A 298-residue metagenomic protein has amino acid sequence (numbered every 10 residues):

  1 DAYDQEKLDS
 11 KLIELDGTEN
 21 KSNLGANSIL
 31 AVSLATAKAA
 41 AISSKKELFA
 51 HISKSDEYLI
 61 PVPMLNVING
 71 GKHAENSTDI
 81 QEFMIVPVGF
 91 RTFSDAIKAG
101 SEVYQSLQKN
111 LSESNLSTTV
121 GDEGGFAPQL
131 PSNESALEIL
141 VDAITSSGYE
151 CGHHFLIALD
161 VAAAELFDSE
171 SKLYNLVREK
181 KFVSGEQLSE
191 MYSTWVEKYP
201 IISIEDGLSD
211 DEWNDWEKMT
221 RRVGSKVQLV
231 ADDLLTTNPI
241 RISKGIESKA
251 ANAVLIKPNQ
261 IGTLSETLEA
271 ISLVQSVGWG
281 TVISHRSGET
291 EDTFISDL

Functional and structural regions predicted by a protein language model:
D1, I13-G17, A41-K46, S53 (+8 more regions): Generic secondary-structure signature for well-ordered alpha-helical cores
D1-I42, K46, I97, G125: Metal- or metallocofactor-binding catalytic centers and their adjacent structured scaffolds across diverse enzyme
A2-L8, A26, L48-H51, Q108-G125 (+3 more regions): Flexible, glycine/charged-enriched surface loops at secondary-structure junctions
L12-T18, K54-Y58, I68, G89-F90 (+2 more regions): Acidic, glycine-rich active-site loops and adjacent beta-strand->loop/helix elements that engage anionic groups
K46-M64: Glycine/threonine-rich beta-strand-loop-alpha-helix active-site module that forms ligand/phosphate-binding
Y58-G121: Mobile "lid/hinge" segments at catalytic clefts and subdomain interfaces of large enzymes
E82-F93, S117-N133, E165-E179: Active-site-proximal beta-alpha loop/turn segments in soluble metabolic enzymes
E134-L298: Catalytic core of soluble alpha/beta enzymes
